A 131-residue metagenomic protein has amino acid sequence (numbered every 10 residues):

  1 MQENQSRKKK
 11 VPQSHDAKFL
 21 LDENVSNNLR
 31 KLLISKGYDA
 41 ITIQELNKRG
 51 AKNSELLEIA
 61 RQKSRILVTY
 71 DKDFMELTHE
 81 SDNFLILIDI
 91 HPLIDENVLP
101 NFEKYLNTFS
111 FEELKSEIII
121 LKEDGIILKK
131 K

Functional and structural regions predicted by a protein language model:
N4-D16, L20-E23, N27-S35, K48 (+2 more regions): Acidic, PIN/NYN-like endoribonuclease modules and their adjacent C-terminal/linker elements
L20, I41-I43, V68-Y70: Short, conserved beta-strand edge motifs with alternating hydrophobic and charged residues
Y38, R65, N83: Short glycine/serine/threonine/alanine-rich loop segments
D39-A51: Conserved BB-loop
Q44, D71, I88-I90: Short beta->alpha connector loops at strand-helix junctions that form conserved, small/polar/Pro-enriched
K52-N53, Y70: Amphipathic coiled-coil/heptad-repeat helices and related helical stalk/stem segments that mediate oligomerization
R61-T78: Acidic, metal-binding active-site segment of PIN/NYN-like and related structure-specific nucleases
